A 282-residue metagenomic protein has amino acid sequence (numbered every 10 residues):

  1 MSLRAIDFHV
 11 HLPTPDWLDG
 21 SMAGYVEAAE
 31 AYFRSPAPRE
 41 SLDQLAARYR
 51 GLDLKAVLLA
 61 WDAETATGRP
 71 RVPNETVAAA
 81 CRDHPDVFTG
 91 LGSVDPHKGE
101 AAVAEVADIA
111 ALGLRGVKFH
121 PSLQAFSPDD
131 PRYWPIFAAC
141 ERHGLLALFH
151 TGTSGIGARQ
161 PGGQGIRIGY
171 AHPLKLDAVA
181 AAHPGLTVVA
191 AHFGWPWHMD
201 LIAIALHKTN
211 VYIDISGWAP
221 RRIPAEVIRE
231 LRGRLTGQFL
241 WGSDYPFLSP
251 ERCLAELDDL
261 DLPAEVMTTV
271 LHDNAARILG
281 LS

Functional and structural regions predicted by a protein language model:
M1-G51, K55, A107, L235-L240 (+1 more regions): Mid-to-C-terminal alpha-helical segments outside catalytic/metal-binding sites
H9, V77, C81, I109 (+7 more regions): Conserved, mostly hydrophobic/aromatic
V10, A60-W61, G92-P96, F119-P121 (+4 more regions): A cross-domain feature marking catalytic cores of carbohydrate-active enzymes and several ubiquitous metabolic/repair
L12-D16, A63-A66, P96-E100, T153-G157 (+3 more regions): Active-site environment of divalent metal-dependent phosphoester hydrolases
Y32-A37, G68, S93-P96, L123-F126 (+3 more regions): Short, flexible loop segments at the rims of nucleotide/cofactor-binding pockets, characterized by
R39-R50, R71-A78, R82, E100-A111 (+6 more regions): Amphipathic, non-transmembrane alpha-helical secondary structure
K55, A63-A158, R167: Active-site gating/metal-coordination segments in enzymes
R115-G116, D129-L240: Catalytic pocket-lining loop regions of alpha/beta-barrel enzymes, especially the amidohydrolase/enolase/GH5 lineages
